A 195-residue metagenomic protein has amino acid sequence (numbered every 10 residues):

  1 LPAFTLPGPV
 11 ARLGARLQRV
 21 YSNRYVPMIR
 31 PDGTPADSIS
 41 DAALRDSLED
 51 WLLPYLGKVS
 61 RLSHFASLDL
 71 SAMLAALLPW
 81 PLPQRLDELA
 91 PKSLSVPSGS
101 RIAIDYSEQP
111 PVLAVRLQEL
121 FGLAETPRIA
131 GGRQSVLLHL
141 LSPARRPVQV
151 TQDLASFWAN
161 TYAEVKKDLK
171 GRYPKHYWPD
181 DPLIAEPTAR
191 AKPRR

Functional and structural regions predicted by a protein language model:
L1-S93, R133-R195: Acidic, serine/threonine- and proline-rich low-complexity intrinsically disordered segments
L86-L117: Amphipathic alpha-helical packing elements
Y106-S107, E125-T126, P147-D153: Short conserved micro-motifs at the rims of enzyme active sites and ligand-binding pockets
S107-V136, L140: Short, surface-exposed, low-complexity cationic segments
